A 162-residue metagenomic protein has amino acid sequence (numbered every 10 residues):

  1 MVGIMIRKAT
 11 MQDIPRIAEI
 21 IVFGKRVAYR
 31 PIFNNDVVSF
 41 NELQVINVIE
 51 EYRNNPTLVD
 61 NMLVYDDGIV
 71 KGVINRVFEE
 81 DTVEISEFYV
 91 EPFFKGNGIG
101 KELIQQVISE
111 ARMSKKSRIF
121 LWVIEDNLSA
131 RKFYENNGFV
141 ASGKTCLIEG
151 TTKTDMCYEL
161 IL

Functional and structural regions predicted by a protein language model:
M1, E110-M113: Short, charged, low-hydrophobicity "junction" segments
M1, T57, G68, T152-K153: A generic fold-level signal
G3-I6: Extreme N-terminal starter segment of soluble prokaryotic enzymes
K8-I14, A18-F93, I104-Q106, E110 (+2 more regions): Acetyl-CoA-dependent GNAT
V59-D60, K116-R118: Short secondary-structure junction motifs
I69, E87-Q105, R112-S114, I124-K132 (+1 more regions): Conserved glycine-rich acetyl-CoA-binding loop
S117-F120, I124-R131, E135-N137, K144-L162: C-terminal "cap" of GNAT-fold acetyltransferases
